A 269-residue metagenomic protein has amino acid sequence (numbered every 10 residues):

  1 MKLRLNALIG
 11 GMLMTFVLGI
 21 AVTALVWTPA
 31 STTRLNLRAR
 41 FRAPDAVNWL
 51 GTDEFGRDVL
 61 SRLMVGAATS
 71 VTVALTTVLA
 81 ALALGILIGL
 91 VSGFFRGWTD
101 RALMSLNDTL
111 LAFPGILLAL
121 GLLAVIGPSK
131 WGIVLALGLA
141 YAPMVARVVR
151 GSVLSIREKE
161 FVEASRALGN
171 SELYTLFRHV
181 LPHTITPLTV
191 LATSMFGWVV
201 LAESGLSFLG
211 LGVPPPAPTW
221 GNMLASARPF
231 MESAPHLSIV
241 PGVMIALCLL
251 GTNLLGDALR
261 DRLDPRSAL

Functional and structural regions predicted by a protein language model:
M1-A30, I185: N-terminal signal-anchor/first transmembrane alpha helix
W49, D53, A83-L84, G93-F94 (+3 more regions): Generic hydrophobic transmembrane alpha-helix motif, especially the helices
V59-F94: Transmembrane alpha-helix signature in integral membrane proteins
V59-M64, L106, V149, V153 (+6 more regions): Short hydrophobic alpha-helical segments within the ABC transporter permease transmembrane module
L111, L122-V125, S152-V153, L201-M244: Glycine-rich helix-loop "coupling/hinge" segments at transmembrane-helix boundaries in multipass transporters
L117-G121, S129-V134, G138-Y141, L188-M223: Non-cytoplasmic
A140, T186, V190-F196, P235-L269: C-terminal transmembrane helix and the adjacent membrane-cytosol boundary/short C-terminal tail of inner/organellar
